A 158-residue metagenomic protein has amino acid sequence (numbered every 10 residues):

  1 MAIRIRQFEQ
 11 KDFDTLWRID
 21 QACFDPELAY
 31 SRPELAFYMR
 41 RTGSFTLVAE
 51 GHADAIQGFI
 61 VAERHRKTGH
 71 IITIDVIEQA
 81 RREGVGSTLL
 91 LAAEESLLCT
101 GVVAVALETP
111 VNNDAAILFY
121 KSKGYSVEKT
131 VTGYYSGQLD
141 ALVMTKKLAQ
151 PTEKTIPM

Functional and structural regions predicted by a protein language model:
I3, Q7-Q79, L90-A92, S96 (+4 more regions): Acetyl-CoA-dependent GNAT
A36-F37, N113-D114, S136-G137: Short secondary-structure capping/turn micro-motifs that flank functional sites
I77, R81, E108-N112: Residue-level recognition of the GNAT/N-acetyltransferase active site
E83, S87: Residues forming the Rossmann-fold NAD(P)(H) cofactor-binding site
L89, N113-A116: Conserved short alpha-helix immediately C-terminal to the canonical SAM/SAH-binding motif I of Rossmann-like
A106-T109, K121, S126-L142: Conserved catalytic-core motifs of GNAT/GCN5-like acyltransferases
